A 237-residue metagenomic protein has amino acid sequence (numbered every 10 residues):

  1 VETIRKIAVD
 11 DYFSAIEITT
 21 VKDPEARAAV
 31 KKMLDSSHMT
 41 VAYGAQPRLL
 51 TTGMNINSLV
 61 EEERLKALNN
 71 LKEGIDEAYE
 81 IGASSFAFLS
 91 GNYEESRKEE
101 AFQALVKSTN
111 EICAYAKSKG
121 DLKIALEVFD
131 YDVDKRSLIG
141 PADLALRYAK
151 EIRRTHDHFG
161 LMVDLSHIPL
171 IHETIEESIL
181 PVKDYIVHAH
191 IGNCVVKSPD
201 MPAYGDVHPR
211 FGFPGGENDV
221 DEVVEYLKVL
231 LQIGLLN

Functional and structural regions predicted by a protein language model:
V1-K6, Y12, G82-S84, D143-G160 (+1 more regions): Histidine-acidic metal/acid-base catalytic patches
V1-Y79, H156-H158: N-terminal pre-domain/capping segments
S14-I18, M39-Q46, F86-F88, I124-L126 (+3 more regions): Hydrophobic faces of well-ordered beta-strands that scaffold small-molecule active sites in alpha/beta enzyme cores
A15-A29, E94-S96, D132-L138, L165-E173 (+2 more regions): Acidic-and-aromatic substrate-binding clefts and catalytic sites of carbohydrate-active enzymes
K22-V41, N70-I81, V106-K117, T174-V187 (+1 more regions): Short amphipathic alpha-helices and their capping/turn segments at secondary-structure boundaries
A45-R48, N92, D130-D132, V195: Short, flexible active-site-adjacent loop segments at beta-strand->alpha-helix junctions, enriched in small/polar
N55, S137-I139, D200-Y204: Short aromatic-enriched loop/helix-cap "lid" or pocket-rim segments at secondary-structure transitions that line
N57-G160: Active-site acidic/histidine proton-transfer and metal-coordination neighborhood in alpha/beta enzyme cores
